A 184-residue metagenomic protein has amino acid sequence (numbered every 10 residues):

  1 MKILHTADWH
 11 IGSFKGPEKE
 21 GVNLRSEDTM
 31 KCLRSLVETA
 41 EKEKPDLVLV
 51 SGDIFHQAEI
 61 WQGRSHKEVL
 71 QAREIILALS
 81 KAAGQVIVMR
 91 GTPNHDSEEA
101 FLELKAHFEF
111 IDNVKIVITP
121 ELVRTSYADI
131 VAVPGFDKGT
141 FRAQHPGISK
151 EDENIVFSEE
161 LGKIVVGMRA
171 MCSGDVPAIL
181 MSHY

Functional and structural regions predicted by a protein language model:
M1-L4: Extreme N-terminal starter segment of soluble prokaryotic enzymes
A7, S51, M89, M181-H183: A cross-family glycoside hydrolase active-site/sugar-binding cleft signature
A7-F14: Short polar catalytic/cofactor-binding loops
K15-E20, E59-Q62, F141-H145: Short acidic, glycine/proline-rich loop/turn micro-motifs
E20-R124: Core catalytic region of metal-dependent phosphoesterases/phosphodiesterases, especially metallo-beta-lactamase-like
N94, E99-Y184: Conserved catalytic scaffold of divalent metal-dependent phosphoesterases
